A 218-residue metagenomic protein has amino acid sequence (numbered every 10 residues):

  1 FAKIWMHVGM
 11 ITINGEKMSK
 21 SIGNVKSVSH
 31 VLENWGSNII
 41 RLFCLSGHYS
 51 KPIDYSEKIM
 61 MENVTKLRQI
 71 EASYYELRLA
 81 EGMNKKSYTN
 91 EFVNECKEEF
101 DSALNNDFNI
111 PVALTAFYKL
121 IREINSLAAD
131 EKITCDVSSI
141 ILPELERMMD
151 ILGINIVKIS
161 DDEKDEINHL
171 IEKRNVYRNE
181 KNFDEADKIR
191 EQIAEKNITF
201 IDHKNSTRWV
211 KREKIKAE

Functional and structural regions predicted by a protein language model:
F1-R78: Alpha-helical recognition segments enriched in aromatics with Gly/Pro capping that present substrate-recognition
W5-V8, C44, E81-S87, A113-A116 (+2 more regions): Short coil/turn segments at secondary-structure boundaries
M10-T12, S21-I22, L42-K51, V93-E98 (+3 more regions): Short acidic (Asp/Glu) and glycine-rich catalytic loops that position anionic groups and cofactors
S19, N90-E91, E95, D161-E166: Short helix-capping and inter-helix turn/linker motifs at the boundaries of alpha-helical repeat units
S37-I39, L45, N105, N109 (+2 more regions): Non-catalytic interaction-recognition regions
I53, I59-C135: Helix-loop elements that line ligand-binding/catalytic pockets
T115-E218: Basic, alpha-helical terminal appendages of large translation-related enzymes
